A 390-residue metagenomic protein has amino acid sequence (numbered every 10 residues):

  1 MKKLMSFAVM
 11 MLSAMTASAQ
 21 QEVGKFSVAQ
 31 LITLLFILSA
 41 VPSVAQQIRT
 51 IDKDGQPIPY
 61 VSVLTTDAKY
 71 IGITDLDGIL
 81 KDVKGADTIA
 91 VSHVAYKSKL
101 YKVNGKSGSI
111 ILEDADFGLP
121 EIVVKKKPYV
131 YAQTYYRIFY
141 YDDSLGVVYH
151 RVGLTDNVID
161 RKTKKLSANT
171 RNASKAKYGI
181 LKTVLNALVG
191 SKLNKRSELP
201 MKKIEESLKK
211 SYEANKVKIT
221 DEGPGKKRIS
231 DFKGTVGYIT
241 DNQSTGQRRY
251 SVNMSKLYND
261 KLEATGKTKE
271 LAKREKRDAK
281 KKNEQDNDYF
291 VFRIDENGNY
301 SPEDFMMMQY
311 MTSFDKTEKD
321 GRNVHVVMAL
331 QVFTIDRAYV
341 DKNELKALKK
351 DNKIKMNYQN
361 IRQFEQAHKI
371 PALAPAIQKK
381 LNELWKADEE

Functional and structural regions predicted by a protein language model:
M1-I48: Bacterial Sec-dependent N-terminal signal peptides
Q46-G55, G78, I110, I122: A short, amphipathic beta-strand motif
K53-D67: Short, ordered, surface-exposed loop/turn motifs in non-cytosolic proteins
Q56, L80-T88: Short Pro-Gly-centered beta-turn/loop motif in secreted/extracellular proteins
V61-T65, I89, V124: Hydrophobic beta-strand segments
K69-I79: Short, acidic Ser/Thr/Gly-rich low-complexity loop/linker segments typical of extracellular and cell-surface proteins
A90-K102: A short, solvent-exposed loop/turn motif at the edges and junctions of modular extracellular/periplasmic domains
I111-E390: Surface-exposed, low-complexity/disordered segments and acidic/polar micro-motifs at processing/linker regions
